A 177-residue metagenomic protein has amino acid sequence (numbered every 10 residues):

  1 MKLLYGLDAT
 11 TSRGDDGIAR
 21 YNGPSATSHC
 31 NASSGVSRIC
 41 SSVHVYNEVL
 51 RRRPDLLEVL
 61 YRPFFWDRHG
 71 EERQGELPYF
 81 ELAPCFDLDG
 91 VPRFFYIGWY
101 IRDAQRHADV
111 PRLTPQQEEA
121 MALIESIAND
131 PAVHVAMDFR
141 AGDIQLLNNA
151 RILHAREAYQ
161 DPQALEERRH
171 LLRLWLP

Functional and structural regions predicted by a protein language model:
M1-A141, L146-P177: Active-site environment of non-heme Fe oxygenases that use a 2-His-1-carboxylate facial triad
